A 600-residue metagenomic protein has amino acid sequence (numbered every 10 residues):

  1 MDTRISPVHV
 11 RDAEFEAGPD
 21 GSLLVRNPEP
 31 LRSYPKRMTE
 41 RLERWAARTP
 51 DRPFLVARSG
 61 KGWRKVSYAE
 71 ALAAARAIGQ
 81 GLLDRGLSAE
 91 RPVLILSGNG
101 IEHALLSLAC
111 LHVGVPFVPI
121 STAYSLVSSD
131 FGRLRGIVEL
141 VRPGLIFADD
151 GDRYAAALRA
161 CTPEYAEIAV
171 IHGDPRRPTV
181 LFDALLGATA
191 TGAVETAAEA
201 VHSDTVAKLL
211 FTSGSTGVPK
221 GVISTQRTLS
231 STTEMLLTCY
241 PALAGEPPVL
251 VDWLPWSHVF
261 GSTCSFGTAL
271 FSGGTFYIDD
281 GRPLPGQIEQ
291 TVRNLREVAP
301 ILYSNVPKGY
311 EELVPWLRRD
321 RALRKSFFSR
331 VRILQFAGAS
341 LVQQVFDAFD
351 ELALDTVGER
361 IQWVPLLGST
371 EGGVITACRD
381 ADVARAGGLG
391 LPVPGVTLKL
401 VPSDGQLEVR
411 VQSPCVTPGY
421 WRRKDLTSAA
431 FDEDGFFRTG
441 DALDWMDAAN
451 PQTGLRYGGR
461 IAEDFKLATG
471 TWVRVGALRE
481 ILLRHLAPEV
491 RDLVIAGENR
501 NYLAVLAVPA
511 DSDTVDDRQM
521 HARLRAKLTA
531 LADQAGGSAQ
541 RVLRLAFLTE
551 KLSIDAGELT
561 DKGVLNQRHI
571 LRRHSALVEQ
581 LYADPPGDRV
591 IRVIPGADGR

Functional and structural regions predicted by a protein language model:
P30, F54-L108, S125-R135, A184-G187 (+1 more regions): Conserved AMP-binding/adenylate-forming core of the ANL superfamily
P50-P53, V170, R177-P178, F182-F211 (+2 more regions): Conserved pre-ATP/AMP-binding loop-to-beta segment of ANL
R64-A69, E199-A200, A207-E234: Conserved AMP-binding A3 loop
L72-I78, A188-G192, S203, V222-L243: Conserved structural elements of the adenylate-forming
Y124-A160, A190-T191, T232-V251, L284-I301: Conserved ATP-dependent adenylate/AMP-binding module captured primarily in the ANL superfamily
S230-V249, W256-F327: Conserved AMP-binding/adenylation subdomain of ANL enzymes
S272, V292, I301-S304, V314-A386 (+1 more regions): Gly/Ser/Thr-rich phosphate-binding loop
L407-L467, V590-I591: Conserved ATP-binding/catalytic segment of the ANL
